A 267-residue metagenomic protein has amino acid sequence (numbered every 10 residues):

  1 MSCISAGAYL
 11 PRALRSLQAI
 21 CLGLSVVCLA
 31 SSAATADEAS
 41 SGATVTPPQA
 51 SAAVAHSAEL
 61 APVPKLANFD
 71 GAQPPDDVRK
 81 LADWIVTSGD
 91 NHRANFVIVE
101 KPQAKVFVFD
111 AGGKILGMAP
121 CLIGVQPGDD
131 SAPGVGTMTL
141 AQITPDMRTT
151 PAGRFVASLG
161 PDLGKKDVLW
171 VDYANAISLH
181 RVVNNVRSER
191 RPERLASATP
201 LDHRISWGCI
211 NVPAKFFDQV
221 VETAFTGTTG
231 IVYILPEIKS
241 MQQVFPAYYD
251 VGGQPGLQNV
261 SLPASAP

Functional and structural regions predicted by a protein language model:
S2-A8, L14-R15, A36-G42, R148-P267: Exported/periplasmic cell-wall-interacting domains
S2-C3, G7, Q18, A36-R93 (+1 more regions): Extracellular/luminal recognition modules and glycoprotein regions
Q18-A30: Bacterial N-terminal signal peptides
S25, N95, S206: Generic anion/oxyanion-binding catalytic loop in active/binding sites
L29-D37: Bacterial Sec-dependent signal peptides at the C-terminal "C-region" and cleavage site
A72-R79, R93, E100, W207-N211 (+1 more regions): Soluble non-cytosolic domains of exported or imported proteins
D77-P192: Gly/Pro-biased beta-strand-loop elements
